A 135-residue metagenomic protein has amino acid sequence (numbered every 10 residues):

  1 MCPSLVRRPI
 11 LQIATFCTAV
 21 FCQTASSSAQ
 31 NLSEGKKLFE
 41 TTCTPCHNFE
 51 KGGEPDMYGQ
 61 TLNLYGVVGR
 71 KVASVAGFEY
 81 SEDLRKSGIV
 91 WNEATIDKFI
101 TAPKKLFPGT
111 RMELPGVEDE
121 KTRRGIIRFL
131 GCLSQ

Functional and structural regions predicted by a protein language model:
C2-A14: Bacterial N-terminal signal peptides that target proteins for export
Q12-Q23: Bacterial N-terminal signal peptides
C22-E40, K51-E54: Electrostatic cytochrome c docking/interface patches
N31, L38-F39, Q60, N92-T95 (+1 more regions): Stable alpha-helical elements in mature extracytoplasmic
K36, N48-V90, L114-G116: Gly/Gly-Pro-rich "capping" loops immediately C-terminal to redox-active cysteine motifs in periplasmic/lumenal
F39-E50, I126, L130: The canonical Cys-X-X-Cys-His
V90-Q135: C-terminal capping alpha-helices of c-type cytochrome domains
